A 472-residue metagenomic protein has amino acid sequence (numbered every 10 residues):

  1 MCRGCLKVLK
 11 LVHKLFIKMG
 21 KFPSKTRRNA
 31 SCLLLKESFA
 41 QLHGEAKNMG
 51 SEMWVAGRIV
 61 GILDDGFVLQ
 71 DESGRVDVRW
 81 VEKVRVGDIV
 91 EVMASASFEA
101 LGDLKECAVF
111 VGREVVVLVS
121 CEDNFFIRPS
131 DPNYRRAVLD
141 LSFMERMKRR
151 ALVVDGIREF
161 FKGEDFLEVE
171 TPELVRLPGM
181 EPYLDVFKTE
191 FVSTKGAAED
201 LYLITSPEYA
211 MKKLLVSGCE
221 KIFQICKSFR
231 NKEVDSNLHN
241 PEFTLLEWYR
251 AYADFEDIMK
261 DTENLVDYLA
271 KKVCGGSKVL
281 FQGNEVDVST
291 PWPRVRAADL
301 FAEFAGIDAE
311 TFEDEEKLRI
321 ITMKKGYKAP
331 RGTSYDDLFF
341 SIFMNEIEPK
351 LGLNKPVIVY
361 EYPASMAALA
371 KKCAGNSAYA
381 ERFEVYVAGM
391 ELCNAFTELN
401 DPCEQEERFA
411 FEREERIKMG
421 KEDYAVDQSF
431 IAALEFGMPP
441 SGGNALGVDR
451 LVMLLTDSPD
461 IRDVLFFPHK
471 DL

Functional and structural regions predicted by a protein language model:
V12, G20-D257, D267, A329 (+2 more regions): Class II aminoacyl-tRNA synthetase-like tRNA-binding/catalytic domains
I62-D65, K272-G276, A378-R382: A short, compositionally biased
E170-L174, C274-E285: Short, glycine/acidic-rich hinge or "gate" loops at secondary-structure transitions that mediate conformational
P172-L177, Y183-Y268, P291-L472: A translation/RNA-centric and nucleic-acid-associated enzymatic feature enriched in Class II aminoacyl-tRNA synthetases
